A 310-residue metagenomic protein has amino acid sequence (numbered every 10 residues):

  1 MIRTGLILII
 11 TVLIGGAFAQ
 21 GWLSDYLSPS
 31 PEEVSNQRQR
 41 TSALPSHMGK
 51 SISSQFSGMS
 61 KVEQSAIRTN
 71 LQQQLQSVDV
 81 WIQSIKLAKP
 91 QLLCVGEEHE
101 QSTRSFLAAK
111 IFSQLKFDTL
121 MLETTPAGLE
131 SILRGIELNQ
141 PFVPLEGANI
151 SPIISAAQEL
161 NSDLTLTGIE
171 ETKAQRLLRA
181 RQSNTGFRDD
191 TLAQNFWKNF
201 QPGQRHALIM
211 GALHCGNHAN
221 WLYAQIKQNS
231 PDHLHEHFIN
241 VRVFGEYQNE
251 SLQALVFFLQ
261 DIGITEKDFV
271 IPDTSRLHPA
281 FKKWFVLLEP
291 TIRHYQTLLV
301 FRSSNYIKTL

Functional and structural regions predicted by a protein language model:
M1-R3: N-terminal hydrophobic targeting signals that begin at the initiator methionine
G5, T11-L310: Compositional signal for N-terminal targeting/processing segments
